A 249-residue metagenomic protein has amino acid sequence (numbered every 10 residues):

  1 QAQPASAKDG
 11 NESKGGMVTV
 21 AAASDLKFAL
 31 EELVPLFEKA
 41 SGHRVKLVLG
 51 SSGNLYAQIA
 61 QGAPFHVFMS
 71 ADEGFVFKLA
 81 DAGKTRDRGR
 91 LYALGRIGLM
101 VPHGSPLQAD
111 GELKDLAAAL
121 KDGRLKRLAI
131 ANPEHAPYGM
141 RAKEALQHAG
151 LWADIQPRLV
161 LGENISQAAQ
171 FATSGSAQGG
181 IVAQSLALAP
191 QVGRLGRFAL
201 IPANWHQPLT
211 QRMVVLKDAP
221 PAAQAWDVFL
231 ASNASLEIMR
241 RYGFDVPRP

Functional and structural regions predicted by a protein language model:
A2-A63, S70-E73, F77-T85, L91-G95 (+1 more regions): Exported/periplasmic ABC-transporter solute-binding proteins
